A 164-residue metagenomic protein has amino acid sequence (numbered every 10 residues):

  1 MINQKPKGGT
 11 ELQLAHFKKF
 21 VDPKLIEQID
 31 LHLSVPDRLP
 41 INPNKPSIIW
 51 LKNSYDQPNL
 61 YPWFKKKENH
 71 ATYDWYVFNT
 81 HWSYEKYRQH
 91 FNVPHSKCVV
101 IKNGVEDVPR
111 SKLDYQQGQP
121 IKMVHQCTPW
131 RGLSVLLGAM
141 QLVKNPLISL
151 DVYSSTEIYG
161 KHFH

Functional and structural regions predicted by a protein language model:
M1-P43: N-terminal pre-catalytic "stem/leader" segment of glycosyltransferase-like enzymes
I26-I29, N44-K45, T72-D74, H95 (+1 more regions): Short, well-ordered alpha-helix to beta-strand connector turns
D30-N59, D74-F78, V100-I101: Active-site proximal beta-strand in glycosyltransferases
H32-P40, H81-Y84, E106, S155-E157: Short, polar loop motifs at secondary-structure junctions
R38-I41, Q57-L60, Y84-Y87, I158-H162: Short, charged/polar "capping" segments at the starts of alpha-helices and the immediately preceding loops
P62-D74: A conserved, positively charged/aromatic
D74-R88, V93-R110: Donor nucleotide-sugar binding/catalytic pocket of nucleotide-sugar-dependent glycosyltransferases
Y115-H164: Conserved catalytic-core segment of nucleotide-activated headgroup transferases in glycan assembly
